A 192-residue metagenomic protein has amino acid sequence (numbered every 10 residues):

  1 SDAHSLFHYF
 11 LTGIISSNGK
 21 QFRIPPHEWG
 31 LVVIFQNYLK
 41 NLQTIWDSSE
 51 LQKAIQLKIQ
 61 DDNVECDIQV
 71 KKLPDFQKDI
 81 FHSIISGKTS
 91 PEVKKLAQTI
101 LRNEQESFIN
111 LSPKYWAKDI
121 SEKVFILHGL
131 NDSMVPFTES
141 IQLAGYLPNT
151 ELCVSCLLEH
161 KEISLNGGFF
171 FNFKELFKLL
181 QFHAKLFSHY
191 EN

Functional and structural regions predicted by a protein language model:
S1-K78: Alpha/beta-hydrolase-fold enzymes
I68-E104: Flexible internal linker/loop segments at domain or repeat junctions
T99-W116: Active-site nucleophile elbow and catalytic-triad environment of alpha/beta-hydrolase enzymes
F108-I109, S133-E139: Conserved alpha/beta-hydrolase "acid-adjacent" motif
D119-I120, I126-H128, D132: Short beta-strand/loop motif that positions the catalytic acidic residue of the alpha/beta-hydrolase fold
E122, P136-G145: Short alpha-helix in the alpha/beta-hydrolase fold that links the catalytic acid
L147-L165: Catalytic histidine neighborhood in serine/cysteine hydrolases with alpha/beta-hydrolase-type architecture
I163-N192: Catalytic active-site module of serine/aspartate enzymes centered on a nucleophile-bearing elbow/loop
